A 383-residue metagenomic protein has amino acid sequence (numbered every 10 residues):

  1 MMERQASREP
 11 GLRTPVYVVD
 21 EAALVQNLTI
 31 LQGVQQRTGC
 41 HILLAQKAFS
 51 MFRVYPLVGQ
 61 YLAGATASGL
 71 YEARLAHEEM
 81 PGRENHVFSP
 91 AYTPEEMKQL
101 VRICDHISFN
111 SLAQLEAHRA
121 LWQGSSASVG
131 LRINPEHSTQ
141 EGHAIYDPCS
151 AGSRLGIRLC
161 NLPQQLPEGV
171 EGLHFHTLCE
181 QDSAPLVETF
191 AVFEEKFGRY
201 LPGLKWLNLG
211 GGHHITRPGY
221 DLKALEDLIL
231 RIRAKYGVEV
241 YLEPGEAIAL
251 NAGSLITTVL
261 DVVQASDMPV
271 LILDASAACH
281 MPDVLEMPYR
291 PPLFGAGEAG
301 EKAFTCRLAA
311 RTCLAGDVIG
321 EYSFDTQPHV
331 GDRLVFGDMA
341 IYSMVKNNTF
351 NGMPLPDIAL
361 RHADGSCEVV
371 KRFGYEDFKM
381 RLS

Functional and structural regions predicted by a protein language model:
M1-L121, S125-A127, Q165-G169, R199-G203 (+1 more regions): A charged N-terminal "starter" segment
D20-A23, N27-I30, S50-V54, Y61 (+14 more regions): General structural feature for long, well-ordered alpha-helical segments within catalytic domains of soluble enzymes
L24, K47, G69, A76 (+7 more regions): Conserved, mostly hydrophobic/aromatic
L44, T66-S68, V87, S108-S111 (+5 more regions): General beta-strand structural signal in soluble alpha/beta enzymes
A48-S50, Y71-E72, A91-T93, S111-A113 (+5 more regions): Active-site-proximal loop/turn and secondary-structure-junction residues that shape catalytic pockets, frequently
R74, E116, S138-T139, S343: Short glycine-rich, flexible loops that bind phosphorylated cofactors or substrates
P135-V263: Active-site loop/helix belt of alpha/beta enzymes
E239-S383: Charged (often Lys/Glu-rich) extended helix/loop segments that serve as interaction or gating elements
